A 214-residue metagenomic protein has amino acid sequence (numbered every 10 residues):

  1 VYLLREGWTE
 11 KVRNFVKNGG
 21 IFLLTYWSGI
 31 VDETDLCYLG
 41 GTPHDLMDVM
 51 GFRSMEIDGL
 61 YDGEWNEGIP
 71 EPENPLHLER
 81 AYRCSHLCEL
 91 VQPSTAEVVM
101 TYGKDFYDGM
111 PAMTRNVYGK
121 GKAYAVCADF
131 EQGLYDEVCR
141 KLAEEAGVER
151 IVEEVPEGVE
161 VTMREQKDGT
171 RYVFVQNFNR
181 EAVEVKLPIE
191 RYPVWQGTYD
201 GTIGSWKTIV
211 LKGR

Functional and structural regions predicted by a protein language model:
Y2-R214: A conserved amphipathic helix/loop scaffold that creates a polar/acidic microenvironment used either to coordinate
